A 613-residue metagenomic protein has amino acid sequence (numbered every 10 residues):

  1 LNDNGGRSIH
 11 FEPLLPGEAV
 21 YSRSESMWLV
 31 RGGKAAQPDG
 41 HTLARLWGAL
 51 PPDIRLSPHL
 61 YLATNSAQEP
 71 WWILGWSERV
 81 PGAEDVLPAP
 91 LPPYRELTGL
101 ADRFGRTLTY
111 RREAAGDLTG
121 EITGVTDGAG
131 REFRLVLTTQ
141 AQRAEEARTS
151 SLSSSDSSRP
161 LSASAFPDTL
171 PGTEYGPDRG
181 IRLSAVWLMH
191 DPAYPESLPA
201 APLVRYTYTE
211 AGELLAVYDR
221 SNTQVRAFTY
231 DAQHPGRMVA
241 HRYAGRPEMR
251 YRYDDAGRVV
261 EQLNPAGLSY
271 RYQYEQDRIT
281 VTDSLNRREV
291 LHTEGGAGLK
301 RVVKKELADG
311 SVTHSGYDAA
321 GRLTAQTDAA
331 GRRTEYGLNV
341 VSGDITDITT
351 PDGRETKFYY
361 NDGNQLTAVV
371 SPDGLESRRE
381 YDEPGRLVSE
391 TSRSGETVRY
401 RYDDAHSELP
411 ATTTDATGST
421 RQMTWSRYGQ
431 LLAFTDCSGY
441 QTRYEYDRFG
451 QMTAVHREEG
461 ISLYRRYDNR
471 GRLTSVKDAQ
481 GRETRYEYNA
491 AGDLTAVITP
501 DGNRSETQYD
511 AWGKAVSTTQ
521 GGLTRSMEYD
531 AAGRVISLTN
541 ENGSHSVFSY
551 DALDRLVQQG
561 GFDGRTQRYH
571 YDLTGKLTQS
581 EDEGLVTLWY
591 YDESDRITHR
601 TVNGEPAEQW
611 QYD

Functional and structural regions predicted by a protein language model:
L1-D613: Extended charged/polar low-complexity repeat regions
